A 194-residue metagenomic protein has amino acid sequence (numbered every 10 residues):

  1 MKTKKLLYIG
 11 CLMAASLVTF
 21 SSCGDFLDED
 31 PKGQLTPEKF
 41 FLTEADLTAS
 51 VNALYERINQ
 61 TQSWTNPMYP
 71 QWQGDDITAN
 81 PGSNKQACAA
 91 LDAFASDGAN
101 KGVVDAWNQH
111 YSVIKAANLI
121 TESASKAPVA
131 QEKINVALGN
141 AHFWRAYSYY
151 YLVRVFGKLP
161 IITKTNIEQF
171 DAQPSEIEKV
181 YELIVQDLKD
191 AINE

Functional and structural regions predicted by a protein language model:
M1-K32: Bacterial Sec-dependent N-terminal signal peptides
C23-Q73, S96: Membrane-proximal, proline-rich intrinsically disordered regions
D30, V153-K164: Short, well-structured active-site flanking segments
K32, S63, V129-A130, I161: Secondary-structure boundary/capping residues
K32, S96-G98, I162-N166: Flexible, solvent-exposed coil segments and beta strand-coil junctions, predominantly the extracellular/periplasmic
T48, N52, E56-Q62, N84-F156 (+2 more regions): Conserved, well-structured interaction surfaces
T65-G82, V153, P160: Short, solvent-exposed turn/loop segments enriched in Gly/Ser/Thr/Pro and often Arg
